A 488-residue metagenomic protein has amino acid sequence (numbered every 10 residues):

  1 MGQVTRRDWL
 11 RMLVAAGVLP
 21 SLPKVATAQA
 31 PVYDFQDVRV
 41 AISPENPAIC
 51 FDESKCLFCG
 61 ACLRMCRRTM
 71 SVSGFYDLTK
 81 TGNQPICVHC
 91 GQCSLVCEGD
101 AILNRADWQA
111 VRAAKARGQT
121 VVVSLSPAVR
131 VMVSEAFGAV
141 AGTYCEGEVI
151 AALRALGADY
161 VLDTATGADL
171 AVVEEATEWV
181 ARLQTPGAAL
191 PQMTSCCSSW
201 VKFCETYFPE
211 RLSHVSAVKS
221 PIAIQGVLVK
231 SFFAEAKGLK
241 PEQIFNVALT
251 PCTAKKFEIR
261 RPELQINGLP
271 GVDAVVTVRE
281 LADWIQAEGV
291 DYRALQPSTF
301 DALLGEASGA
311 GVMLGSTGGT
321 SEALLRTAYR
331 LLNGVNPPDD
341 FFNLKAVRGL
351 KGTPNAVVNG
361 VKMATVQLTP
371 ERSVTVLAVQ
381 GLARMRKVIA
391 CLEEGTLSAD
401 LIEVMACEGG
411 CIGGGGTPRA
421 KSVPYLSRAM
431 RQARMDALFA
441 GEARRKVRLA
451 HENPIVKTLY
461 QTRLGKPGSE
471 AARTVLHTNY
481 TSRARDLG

Functional and structural regions predicted by a protein language model:
T5-L13, P23, A28-Q29, N104-G488: Iron-sulfur-associated redox domains of electron-transfer enzymes in respiratory and anaerobic energy metabolism
V14-V18: Hydrophobic helical h-region of N-terminal Sec-dependent signal peptides in bacterial secretory/periplasmic proteins
V25, P31-I42, C50-F51, K55-G82 (+2 more regions): Iron-sulfur cluster-binding cysteine motifs and their immediate structural context in ferredoxin-like electron-transfer
P44, S54, P85, A141-G142 (+1 more regions): Residues that cap or flank secondary-structure elements
G82-C87, T206-E210: A broad, low-specificity signal for short, low-complexity segments enriched in glycine/proline and polar/charged
